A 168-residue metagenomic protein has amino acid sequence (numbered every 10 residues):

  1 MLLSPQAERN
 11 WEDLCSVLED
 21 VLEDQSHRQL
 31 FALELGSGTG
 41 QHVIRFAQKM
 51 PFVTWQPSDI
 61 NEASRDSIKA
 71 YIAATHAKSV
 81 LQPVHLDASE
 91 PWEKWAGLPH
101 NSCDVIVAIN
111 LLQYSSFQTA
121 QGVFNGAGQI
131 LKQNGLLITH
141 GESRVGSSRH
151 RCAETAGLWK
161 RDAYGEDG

Functional and structural regions predicted by a protein language model:
M1-H27: Class I SAM-dependent methyltransferase Rossmann-like catalytic core, especially the SAM/SAH-binding loop
S26-G38: Conserved class I S-adenosyl-L-methionine
L33, Q41, R45-E93: Class I SAM-dependent methyltransferase SAM/SAH-binding core
W92-N101: Short amphipathic alpha-helix with an adjacent loop that forms part of the alpha/beta core around
V107: A conserved beta-strand element that flanks and buttresses the S-adenosyl-L-methionine
Y114-A127: A short, conserved alpha-helix within the catalytic core of class I
L131-L136: Short glycine-dipeptide loop
I138-G168: C-terminal alpha-helical "lid/dimerization" subdomain adjacent to the S-adenosyl-L-methionine
